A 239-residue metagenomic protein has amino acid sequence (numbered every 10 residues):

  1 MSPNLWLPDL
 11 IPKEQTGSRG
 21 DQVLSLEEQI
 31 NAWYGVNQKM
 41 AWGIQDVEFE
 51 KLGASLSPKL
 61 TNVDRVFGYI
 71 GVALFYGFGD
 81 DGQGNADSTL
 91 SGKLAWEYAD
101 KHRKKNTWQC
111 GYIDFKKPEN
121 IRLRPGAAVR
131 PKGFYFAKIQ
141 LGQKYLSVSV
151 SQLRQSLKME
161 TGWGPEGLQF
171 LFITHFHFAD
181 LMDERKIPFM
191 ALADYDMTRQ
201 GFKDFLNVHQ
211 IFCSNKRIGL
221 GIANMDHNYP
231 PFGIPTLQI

Functional and structural regions predicted by a protein language model:
M1-T161, G167-I239: A binding-site-centric feature that preferentially detects glycan-recognition modules on secreted/surface proteins
